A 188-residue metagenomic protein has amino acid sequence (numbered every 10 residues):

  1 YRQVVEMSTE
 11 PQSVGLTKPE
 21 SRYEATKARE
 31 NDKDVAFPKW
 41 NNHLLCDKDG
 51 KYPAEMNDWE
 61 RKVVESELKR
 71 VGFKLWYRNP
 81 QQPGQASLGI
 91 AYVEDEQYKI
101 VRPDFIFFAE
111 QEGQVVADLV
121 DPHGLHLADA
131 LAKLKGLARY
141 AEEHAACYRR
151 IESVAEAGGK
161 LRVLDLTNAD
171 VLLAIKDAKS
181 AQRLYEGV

Functional and structural regions predicted by a protein language model:
Y1-V188: Electrostatic, structured charged patches in enzyme active sites and in nucleic-acid/phosphate-binding
